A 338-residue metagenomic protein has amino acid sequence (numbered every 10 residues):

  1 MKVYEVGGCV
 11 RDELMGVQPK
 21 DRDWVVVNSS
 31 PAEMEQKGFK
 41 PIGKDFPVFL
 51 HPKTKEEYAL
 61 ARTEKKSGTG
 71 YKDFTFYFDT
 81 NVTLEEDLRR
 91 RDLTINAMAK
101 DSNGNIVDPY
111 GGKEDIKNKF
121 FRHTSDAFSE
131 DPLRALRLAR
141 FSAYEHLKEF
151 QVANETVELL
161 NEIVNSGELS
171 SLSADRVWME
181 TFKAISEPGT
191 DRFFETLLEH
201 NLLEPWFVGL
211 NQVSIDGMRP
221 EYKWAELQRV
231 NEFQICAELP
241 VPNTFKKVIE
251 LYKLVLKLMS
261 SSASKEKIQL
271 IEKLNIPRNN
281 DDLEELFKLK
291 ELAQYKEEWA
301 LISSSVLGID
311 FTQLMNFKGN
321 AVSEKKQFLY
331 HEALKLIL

Functional and structural regions predicted by a protein language model:
M1-L338: Catalytic cores of the polymerase beta-like nucleotidyltransferase superfamily and closely associated nucleotide
